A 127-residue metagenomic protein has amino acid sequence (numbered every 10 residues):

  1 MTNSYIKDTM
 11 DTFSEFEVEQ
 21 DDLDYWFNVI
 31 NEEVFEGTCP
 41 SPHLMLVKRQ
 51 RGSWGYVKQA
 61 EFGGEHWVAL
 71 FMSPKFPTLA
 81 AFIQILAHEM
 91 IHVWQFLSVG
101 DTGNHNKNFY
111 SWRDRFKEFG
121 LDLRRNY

Functional and structural regions predicted by a protein language model:
M1-Q84, V93-Y127: Active-site-proximal or metal-binding-adjacent scaffold patches in catalytic folds
E89: Walker B catalytic acidic pair
